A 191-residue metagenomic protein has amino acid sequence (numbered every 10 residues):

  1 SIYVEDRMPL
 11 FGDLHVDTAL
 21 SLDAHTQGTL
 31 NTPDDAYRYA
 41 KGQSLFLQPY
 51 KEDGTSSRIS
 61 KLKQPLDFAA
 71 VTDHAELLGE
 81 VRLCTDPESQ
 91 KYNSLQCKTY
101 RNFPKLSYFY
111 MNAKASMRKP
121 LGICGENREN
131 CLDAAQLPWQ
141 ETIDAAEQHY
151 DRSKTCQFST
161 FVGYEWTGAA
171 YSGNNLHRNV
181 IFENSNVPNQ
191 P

Functional and structural regions predicted by a protein language model:
S1-P191: Extended, charged catalytic domains and RNA/DNA-binding interfaces, predominantly in divalent-metal-using enzymes
